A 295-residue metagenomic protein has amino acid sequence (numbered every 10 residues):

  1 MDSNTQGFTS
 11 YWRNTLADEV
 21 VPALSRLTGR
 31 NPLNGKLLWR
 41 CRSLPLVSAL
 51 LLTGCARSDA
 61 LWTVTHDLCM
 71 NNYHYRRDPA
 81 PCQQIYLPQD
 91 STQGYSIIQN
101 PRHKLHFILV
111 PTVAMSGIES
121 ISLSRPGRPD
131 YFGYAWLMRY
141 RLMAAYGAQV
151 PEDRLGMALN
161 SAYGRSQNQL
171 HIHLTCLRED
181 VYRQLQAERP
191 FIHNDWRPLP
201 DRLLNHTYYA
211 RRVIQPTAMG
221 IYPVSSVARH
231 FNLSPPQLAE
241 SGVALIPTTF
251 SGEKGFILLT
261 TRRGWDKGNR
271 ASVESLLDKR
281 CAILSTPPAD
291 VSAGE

Functional and structural regions predicted by a protein language model:
M1, V20-V21: Short hydrophobic transmembrane-like helices used for membrane targeting/insertion
M1-S10, G29: Short, low-complexity, charge-dense intrinsically disordered segments
W12-L16, L24-L44: Bacterial N-terminal signal peptides that target proteins for export
V21-P22, S48: N-terminal non-cleavable signal-anchor helices
R42-T53: Bacterial N-terminal signal peptides
C55-E295: HIT superfamily nucleotide-processing domains
